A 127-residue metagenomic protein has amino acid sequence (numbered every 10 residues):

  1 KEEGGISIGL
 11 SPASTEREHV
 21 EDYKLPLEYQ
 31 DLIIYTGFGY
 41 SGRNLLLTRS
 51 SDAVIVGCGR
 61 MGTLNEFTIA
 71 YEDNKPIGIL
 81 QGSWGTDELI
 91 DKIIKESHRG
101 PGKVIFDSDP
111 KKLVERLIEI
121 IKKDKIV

Functional and structural regions predicted by a protein language model:
K1, H19, D87-S97: Glycine-rich, charge-decorated loop segments at or immediately adjacent to ligand/cofactor-binding or catalytic sites
K1-C58, G62-T68: Acidic/glycine-enriched connector segments
K1-E2, Y71-D73, I94-E96, K122: Short, solvent-exposed amphipathic alpha-helical segments in soluble enzyme and RNA/protein-processing domains
I8-S11, L64, E72-K92: Short, acidic/small-residue loops that bind anionic groups at enzyme active sites
Y23-E28, I93-R99: Short, conserved catalytic or adaptor-binding loops enriched in Gly and charged residues
I33-F38, P101-R116: Short acidic-hydrophobic, aromatic-tinged amphipathic segments that line or gate anion-handling sites
R43, E66, T86-L89, D109 (+1 more regions): General structural feature for long, well-ordered alpha-helical segments within catalytic domains of soluble enzymes
L117-I126: Short, hydrophobic alpha-helical segments
